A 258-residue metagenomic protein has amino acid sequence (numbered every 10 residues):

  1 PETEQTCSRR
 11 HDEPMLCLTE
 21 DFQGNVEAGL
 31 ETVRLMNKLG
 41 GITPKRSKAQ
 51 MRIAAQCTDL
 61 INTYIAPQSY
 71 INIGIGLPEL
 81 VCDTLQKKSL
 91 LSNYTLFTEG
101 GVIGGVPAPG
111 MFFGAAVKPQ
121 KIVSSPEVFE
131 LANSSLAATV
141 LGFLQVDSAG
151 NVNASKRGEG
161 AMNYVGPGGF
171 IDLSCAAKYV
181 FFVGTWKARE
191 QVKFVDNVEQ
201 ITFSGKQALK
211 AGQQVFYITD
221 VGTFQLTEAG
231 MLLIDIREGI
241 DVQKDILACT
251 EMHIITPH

Functional and structural regions predicted by a protein language model:
P1-K38, G110-H258: Conserved phosphate- and dinucleotide-binding cores of soluble alpha/beta proteins, encompassing both enzyme active
L35-Q120: N-terminal active-site beta-alpha-beta segment that forms phosphate/nucleotide-binding and substrate-recognition loops
